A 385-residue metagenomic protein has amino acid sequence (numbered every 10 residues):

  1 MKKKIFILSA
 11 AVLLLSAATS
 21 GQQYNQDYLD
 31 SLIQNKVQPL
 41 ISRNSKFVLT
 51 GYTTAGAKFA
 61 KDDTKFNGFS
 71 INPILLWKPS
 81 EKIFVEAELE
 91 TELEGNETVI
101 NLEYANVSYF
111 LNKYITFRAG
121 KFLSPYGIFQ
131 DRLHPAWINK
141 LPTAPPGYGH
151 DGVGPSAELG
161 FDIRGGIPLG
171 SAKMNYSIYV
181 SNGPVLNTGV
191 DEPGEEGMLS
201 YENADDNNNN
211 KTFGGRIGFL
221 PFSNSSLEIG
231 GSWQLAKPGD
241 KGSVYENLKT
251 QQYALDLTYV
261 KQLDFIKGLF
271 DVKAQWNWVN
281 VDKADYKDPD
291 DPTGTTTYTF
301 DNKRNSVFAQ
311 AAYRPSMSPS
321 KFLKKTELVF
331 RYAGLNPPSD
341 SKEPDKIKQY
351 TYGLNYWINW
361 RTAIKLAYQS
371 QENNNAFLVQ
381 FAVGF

Functional and structural regions predicted by a protein language model:
M1-A11, L15-T54: N-terminal periplasmic/intermembrane-space "pro-region" immediately following the signal or transit peptide
Q38-L186, N209-K211, G218-S225, N305-P315 (+2 more regions): Outer membrane beta-barrel
G56-D62, E90-N96, Y126, A144 (+7 more regions): Sequence/structural signature of outer-membrane beta-barrel proteins
D62-N67, G95-L102, D151-P155, A204-N209 (+5 more regions): Replace "Gram-negative outer membrane beta-barrel proteins" with "bacterial and organellar outer membrane beta-barrel
N96, A136-I138, V185-K211, N302 (+4 more regions): Outer-membrane beta-barrel transmembrane domain signature
I163, N374-F385: Outer-membrane beta-barrel "beta-signal"
T188, P193-G242, L248: Loop-centered beta-sheet repeat module
N224-P338: Detector for outer-membrane/organellar transmembrane beta-barrel domains, recognizing the amphipathic beta-strand
